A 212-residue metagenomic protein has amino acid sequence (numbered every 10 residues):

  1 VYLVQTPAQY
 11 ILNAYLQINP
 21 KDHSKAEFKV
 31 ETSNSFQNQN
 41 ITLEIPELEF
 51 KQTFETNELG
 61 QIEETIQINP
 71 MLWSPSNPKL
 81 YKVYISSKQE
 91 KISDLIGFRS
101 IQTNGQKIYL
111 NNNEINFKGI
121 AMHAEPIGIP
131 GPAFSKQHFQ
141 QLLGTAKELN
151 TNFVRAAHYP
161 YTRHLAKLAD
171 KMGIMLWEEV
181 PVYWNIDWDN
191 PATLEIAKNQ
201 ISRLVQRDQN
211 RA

Functional and structural regions predicted by a protein language model:
V1-L168, M172-L176, A197-R203: Secreted/periplasmic carbohydrate-active enzymes, especially glycoside hydrolases
E125-I129, W184-D189: A short acidic, helix-capping loop that chelates divalent metal ions and anchors anionic groups
P160-T162, V182-N185: Solvent-exposed loop/turn segments at secondary-structure junctions within structured extracellular/periplasmic domains
P191-T193: A conserved, positively charged/aromatic
I201-A212: Active-site groove signature of glycoside hydrolases
